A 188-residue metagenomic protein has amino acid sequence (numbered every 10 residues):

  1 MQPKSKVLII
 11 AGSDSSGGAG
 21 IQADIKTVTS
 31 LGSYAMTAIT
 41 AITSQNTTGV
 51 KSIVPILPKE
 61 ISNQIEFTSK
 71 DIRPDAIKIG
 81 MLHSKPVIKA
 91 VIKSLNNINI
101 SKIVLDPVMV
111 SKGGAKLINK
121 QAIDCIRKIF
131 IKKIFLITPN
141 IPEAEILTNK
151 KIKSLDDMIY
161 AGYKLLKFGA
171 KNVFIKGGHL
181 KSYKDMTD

Functional and structural regions predicted by a protein language model:
M1-P3, G20, D185-D188: Acidic-glycine-rich active-site phosphate/pyrophosphate-binding loop
Q2-I9, T29-K112, K116: Conserved N-terminal subdomain of the carbohydrate kinase-like
V7-T29: Glycine/serine-rich anion-binding loops at beta->alpha junctions that coordinate negatively charged ligand groups
G12, D106, N140: Active-site glycine-centered loops adjacent to acidic/histidine catalytic or metal-binding residues that shape
Q22, K59-E66, K70, K89-N96 (+5 more regions): Amphipathic, non-transmembrane alpha-helical secondary structure
I25-K26, I88-I98, A122-K132, K167: Short amphipathic alpha-helices and their capping/turn segments at secondary-structure boundaries
K120-D188: Conserved phosphate/ATP/ADP-binding segment of small-molecule kinases
